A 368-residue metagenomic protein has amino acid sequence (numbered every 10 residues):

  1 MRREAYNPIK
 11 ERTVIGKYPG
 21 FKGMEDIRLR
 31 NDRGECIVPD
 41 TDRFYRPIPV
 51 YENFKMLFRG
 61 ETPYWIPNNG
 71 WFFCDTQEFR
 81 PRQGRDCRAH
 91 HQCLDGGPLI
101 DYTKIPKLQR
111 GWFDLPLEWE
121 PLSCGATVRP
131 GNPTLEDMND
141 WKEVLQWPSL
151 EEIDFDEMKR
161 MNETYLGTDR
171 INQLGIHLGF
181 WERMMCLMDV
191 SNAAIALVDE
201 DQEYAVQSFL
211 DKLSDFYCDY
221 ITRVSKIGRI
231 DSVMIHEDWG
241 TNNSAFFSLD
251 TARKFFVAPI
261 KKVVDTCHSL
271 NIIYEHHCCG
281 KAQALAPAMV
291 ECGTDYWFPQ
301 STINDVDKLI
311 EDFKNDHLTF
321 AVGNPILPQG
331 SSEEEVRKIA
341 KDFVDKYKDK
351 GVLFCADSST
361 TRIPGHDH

Functional and structural regions predicted by a protein language model:
M1-H368: Catalytic cores of TIM-barrel enzymes
